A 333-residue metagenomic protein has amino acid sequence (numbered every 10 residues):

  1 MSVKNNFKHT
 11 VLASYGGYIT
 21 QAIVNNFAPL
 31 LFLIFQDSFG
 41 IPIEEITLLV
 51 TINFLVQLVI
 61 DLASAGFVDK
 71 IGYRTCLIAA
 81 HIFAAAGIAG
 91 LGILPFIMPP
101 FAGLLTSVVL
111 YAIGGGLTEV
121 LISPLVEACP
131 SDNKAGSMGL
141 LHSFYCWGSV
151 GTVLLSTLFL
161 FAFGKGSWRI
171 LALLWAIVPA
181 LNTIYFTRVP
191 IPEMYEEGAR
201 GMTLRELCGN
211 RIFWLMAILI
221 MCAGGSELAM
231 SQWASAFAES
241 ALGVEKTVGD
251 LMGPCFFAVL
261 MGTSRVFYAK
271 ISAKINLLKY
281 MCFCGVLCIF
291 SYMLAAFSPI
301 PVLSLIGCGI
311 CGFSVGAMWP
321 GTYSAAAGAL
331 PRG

Functional and structural regions predicted by a protein language model:
H9-I41, S123, M230-S235: Extracytoplasmic
A28-L30, N210-T263: Extracytoplasmic gate region of multi-pass secondary transporters
L48-G66, C255-F267: Central cavity-lining transmembrane alpha-helices of secondary-active solute carriers, predominantly the Major
R74-L77, L104, M281: Primarily marks hydrophobic transmembrane alpha-helices of the MFS/SLC 12-helix fold
I82-M98, L287-P299: C-terminal ends and interior cores of transmembrane alpha-helices in multi-pass membrane transporters/permeases
S107-S143: Cytoplasmic helix-loop-helix junction between adjacent transmembrane helices in 12-TM secondary transporters
L117-S131, G316-P331: Intracellular juxtamembrane helix-capping segments at the cytosolic ends of symmetry-related transmembrane helices
D132-N133, S137-M194: Helix-loop-helix hairpin linking two adjacent transmembrane segments in secondary transporters
